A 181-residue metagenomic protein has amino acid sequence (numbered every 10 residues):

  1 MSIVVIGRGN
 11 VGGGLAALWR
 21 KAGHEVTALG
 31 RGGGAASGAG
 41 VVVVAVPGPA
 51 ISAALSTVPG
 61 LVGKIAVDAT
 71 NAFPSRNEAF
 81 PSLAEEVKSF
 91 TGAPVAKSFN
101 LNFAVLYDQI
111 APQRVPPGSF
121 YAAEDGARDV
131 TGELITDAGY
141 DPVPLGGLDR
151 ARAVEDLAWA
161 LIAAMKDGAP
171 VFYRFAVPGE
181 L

Functional and structural regions predicted by a protein language model:
M1-G34: NAD(P)+-binding Rossmann beta1-loop-alpha1 motif at the extreme N-terminus of oxidoreductases
L15-A16, V87, T131: Hydrophobic residues within alpha-helices that form the first helical element adjacent to the glycine-rich loop
A28-L29, P94-N100, V143-G147: General beta-strand structural signal in soluble alpha/beta enzymes
G33-I65, A69-P74: Rossmann-like NAD(P)-binding element
T70-Q113: Rossmann-fold NAD(P)-binding glycine/threonine-rich loop
S119-L181: Active-site-lining helix/loop region of Rossmann-like oxidoreductase modules
